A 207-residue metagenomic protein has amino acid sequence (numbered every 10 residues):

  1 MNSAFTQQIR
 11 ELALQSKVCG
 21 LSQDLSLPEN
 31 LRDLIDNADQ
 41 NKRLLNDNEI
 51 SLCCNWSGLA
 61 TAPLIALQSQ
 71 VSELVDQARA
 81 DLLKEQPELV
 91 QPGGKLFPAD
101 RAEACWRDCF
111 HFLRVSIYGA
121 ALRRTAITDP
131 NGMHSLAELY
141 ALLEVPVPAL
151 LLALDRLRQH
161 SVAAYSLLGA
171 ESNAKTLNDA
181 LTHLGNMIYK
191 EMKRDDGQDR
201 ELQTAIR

Functional and structural regions predicted by a protein language model:
M1-V145, A149-L151, V162-R207: Core of compact, soluble alpha-helical bundle domains
L157: Conserved phosphate-interacting/catalytic interface
